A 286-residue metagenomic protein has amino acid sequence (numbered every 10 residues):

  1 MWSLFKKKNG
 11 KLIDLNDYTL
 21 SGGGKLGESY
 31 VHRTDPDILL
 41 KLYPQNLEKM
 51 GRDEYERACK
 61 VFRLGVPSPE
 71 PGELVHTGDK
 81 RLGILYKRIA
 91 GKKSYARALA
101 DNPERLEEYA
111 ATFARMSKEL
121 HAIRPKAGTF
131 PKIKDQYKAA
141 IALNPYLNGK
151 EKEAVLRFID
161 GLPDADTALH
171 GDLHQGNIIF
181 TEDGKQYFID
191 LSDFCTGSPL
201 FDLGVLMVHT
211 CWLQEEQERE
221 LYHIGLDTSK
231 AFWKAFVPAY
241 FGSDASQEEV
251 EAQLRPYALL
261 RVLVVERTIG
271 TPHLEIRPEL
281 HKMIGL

Functional and structural regions predicted by a protein language model:
M1-I13, H273-L286: Regulatory N- and C-terminal appendages and interdomain linkers associated with kinase/kinase-like NTP transferase
W2-K11, A122-G171, Q175-G176, T181-D183: An alpha-helical support segment within catalytic cores of ATP-dependent transferases
L12-L20: Conserved N-terminal boundary motif of the eukaryotic protein kinase catalytic domain
T19-K126: ATP-binding pocket architecture of kinase catalytic cores
A90, L173-Q175, D193, V205: Short, glycine/acidic-enriched loop or turn micro-motifs at the edges of active sites
I179-L203: Catalytic activation segment of kinase domains across protein kinase-like and atypical kinase folds
L203-S243, A258-L274: Active-site activation/catalytic loop segments of kinase-like enzymes and analogous catalytic loops in related
D244-Y257: All-alpha amphipathic helical-bundle segments outside canonical DNA-binding/catalytic cores that form hydrophobic
